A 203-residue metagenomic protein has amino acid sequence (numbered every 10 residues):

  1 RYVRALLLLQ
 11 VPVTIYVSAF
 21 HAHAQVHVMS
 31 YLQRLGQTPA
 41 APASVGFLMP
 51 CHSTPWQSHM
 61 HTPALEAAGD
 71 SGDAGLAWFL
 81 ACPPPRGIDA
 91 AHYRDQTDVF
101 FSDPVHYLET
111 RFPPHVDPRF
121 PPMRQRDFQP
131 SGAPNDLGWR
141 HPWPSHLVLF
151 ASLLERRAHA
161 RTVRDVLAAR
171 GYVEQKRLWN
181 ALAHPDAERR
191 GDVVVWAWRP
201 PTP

Functional and structural regions predicted by a protein language model:
Y2-H146, A151: Membrane-embedded, lumen/periplasm-facing catalytic core of multi-pass transferases that use lipid-linked donors
M60-A64, A158-V173: Short, aromatic/basic amphipathic alpha-helical patches
A91, T110, R161, D165-A169 (+1 more regions): Polar/charged alpha-helical tracts
L147, D186-E188: Long, contiguous C-terminal modules that act as interaction/assembly or targeting platforms
F150-E155, W179, R199-P200: Short, flexible beta-strand-to-coil junctions
A158, E188-R189: Short, solvent-exposed loop/turn segments at conserved positions within beta-propeller repeat blades
A168-P185: Short secondary-structure junctions
R189-P203: Conserved beta strand-loop-helix elements of the APE1-like EEP
